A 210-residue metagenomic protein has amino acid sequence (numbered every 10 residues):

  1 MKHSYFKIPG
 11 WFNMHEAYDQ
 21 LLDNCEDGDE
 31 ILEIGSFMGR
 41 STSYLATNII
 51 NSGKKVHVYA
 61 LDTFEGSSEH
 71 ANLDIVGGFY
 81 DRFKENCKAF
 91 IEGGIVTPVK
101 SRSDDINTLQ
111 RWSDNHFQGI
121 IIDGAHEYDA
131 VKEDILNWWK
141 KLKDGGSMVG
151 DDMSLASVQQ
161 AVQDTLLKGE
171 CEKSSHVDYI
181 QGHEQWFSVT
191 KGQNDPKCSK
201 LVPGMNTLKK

Functional and structural regions predicted by a protein language model:
K2-K210: S-adenosylmethionine/decaboxylated-SAM
